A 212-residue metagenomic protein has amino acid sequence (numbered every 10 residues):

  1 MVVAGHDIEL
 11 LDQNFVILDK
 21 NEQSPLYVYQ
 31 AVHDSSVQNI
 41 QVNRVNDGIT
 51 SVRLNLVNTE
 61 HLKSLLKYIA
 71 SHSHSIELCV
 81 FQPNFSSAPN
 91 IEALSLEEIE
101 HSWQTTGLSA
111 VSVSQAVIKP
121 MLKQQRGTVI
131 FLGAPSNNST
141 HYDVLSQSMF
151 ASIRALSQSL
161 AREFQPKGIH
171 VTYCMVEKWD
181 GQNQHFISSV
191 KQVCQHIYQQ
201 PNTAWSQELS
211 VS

Functional and structural regions predicted by a protein language model:
A4, I17-L18, H74-F85, F131 (+1 more regions): Rossmann-fold scaffold of SDR-type NAD(P)-dependent oxidoreductases
Q13, H74-L78, M121-G133, K167-I169: Active-site loop of short-chain dehydrogenase/reductase
N43-E60: Rossmann-fold cofactor-recognition segment
K63, P83-E98: Conserved mid-core segment of classical short-chain dehydrogenase/reductases
S71, T105-K123: Amphipathic alpha-helical dimer-interface segment in Rossmann-like NAD(P)H-dependent oxidoreductases
E92-S112: Catalytic Tyr-X3-Lys loop
S102, T128-I153, Q158, Q165 (+1 more regions): Catalytic loop of short-chain dehydrogenase/reductase
P166-S212: C-terminal helical subdomain
